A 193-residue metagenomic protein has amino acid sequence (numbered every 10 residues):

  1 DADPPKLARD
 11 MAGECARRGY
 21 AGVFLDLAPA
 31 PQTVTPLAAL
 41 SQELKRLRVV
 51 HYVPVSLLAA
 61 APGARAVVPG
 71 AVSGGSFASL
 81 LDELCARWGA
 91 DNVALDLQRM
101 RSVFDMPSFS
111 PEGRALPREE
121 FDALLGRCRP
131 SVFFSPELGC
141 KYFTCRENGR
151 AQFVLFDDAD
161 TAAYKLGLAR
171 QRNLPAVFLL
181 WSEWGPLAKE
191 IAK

Functional and structural regions predicted by a protein language model:
D1-A2, L27-P31, A151-L155: Second-shell loop/turn segments in exported
D1-R17, L57-A60, D157-R170: Short, acidic/polar
P4, V55-S56, L180-E183: Acidic carboxylate-rich catalytic motifs and surrounding loops in phosphoryl-/glycosyl-chemistry enzymes
A12, L25-P31, E183-G185: Conserved short loop/turn motifs at secondary-structure junctions
A16, K45, A86, R170-L174: Sec-exported extracytoplasmic/periplasmic mature domains
Y20, D26-L125: Substrate-binding surface in catalytic domains of secreted glycosidases
N92-K165: Glycan-binding loop/region signatures in secreted carbohydrate-active enzymes
K165-K193: Acidic/aromatic/glycine-rich contiguous surface patches that form carbohydrate-binding/processing clefts and analogous
